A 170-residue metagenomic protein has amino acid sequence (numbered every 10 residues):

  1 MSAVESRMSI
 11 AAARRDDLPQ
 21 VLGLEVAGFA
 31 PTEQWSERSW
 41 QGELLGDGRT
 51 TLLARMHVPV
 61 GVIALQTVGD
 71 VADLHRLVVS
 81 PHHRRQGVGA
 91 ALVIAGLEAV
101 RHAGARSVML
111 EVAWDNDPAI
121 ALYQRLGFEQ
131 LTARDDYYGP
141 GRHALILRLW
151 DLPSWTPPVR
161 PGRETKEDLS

Functional and structural regions predicted by a protein language model:
A3, A12-R84, A90-A103, T132 (+2 more regions): Acetyl-CoA-dependent GNAT
M8-I10: Extreme N-terminal starter segment of soluble prokaryotic enzymes
T51, R106, A113-I120, L126 (+1 more regions): C-terminal "cap" of GNAT-fold acetyltransferases
G87, R125: Conserved N-terminal beta-sheet scaffold of ABC transporter nucleotide-binding domains
G127-L131: A SAM-dependent methyltransferase catalytic signature shared across enzymes that methylate proteins
